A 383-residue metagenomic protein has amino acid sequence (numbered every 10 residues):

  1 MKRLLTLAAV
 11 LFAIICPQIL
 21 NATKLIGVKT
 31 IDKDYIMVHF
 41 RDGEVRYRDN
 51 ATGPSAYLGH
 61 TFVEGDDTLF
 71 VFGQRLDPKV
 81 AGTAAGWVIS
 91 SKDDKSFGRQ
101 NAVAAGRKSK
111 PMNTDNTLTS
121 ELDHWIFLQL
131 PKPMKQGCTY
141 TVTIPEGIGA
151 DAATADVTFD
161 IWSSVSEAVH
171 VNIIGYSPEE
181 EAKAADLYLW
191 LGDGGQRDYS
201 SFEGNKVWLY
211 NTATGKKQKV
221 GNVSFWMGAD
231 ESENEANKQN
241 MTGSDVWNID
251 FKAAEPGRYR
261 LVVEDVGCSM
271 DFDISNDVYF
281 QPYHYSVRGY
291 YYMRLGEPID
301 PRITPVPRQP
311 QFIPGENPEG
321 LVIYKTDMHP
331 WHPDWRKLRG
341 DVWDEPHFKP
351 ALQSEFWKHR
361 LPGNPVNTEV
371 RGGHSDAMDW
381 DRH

Functional and structural regions predicted by a protein language model:
M1-T23: Bacterial Sec-dependent N-terminal signal peptides
C16, Q100-V103, I126-L130, A185 (+1 more regions): Generic hydrophobic, helix-prone segments enriched in Leu/Val/Ile
T23-A51, K110, D123-I126, C138-V157: Charged, low-complexity interaction regions that mediate assembly/partner binding in large macromolecular machines
T23-K79, S166-S200: Contiguous beta-strand segments within globular domains
V28-R41, N172-G175, A182-L189, G204-Y210 (+2 more regions): Hydrophobic, aliphatic-enriched repeat segments that assemble into extended interaction scaffolds in large eukaryotic
P54-S109, Q196-G215: Short, surface-exposed alpha-helix to beta-strand junction/turn motifs within ectodomains of secreted and cell-envelope
T114-T139, T143-I161, V165-A168, I173-D277: Ligand-binding face of N-terminal immunoglobulin V-set domains in extracellular IgSF glycoproteins
P282-H383: Substrate-binding groove/exosite segments of carbohydrate-active enzymes
